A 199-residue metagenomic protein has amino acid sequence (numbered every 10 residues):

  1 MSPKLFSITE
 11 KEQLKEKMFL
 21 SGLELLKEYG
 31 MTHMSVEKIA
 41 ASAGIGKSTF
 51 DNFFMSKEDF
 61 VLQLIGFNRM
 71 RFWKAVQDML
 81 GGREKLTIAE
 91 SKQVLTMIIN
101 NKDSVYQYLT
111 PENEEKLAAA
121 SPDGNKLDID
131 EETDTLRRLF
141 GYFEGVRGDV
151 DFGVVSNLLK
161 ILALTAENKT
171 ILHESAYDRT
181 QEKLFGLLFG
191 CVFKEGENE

Functional and structural regions predicted by a protein language model:
M1, G141-G145, I161, T165-E199: C-terminal peripheral helix-coil segments that are non-catalytic and often amphipathic
M1-Y29, K38, S42: Basic, helix-initiating cap at the start of DNA-binding domains
E12-L20, T32-H33, F53-Q77, G81: An amphipathic alpha-helix adjacent to DNA-recognition modules
L14, K57, L64, N68-F72 (+5 more regions): Hydrophobic/aromatic residues within well-ordered alpha-helical segments
G44-F54: Short hydrophobic/aromatic patch on the recognition helix
Q63, Q77-S104, L159: Hydrophobic alpha-helical connector segments
E90-K126, N168: Amphipathic alpha-helical segments used for helix-helix packing
L117-K160, N168, R179-E182: Amphipathic alpha-helical packing segments from all-alpha helical-bundle domains
